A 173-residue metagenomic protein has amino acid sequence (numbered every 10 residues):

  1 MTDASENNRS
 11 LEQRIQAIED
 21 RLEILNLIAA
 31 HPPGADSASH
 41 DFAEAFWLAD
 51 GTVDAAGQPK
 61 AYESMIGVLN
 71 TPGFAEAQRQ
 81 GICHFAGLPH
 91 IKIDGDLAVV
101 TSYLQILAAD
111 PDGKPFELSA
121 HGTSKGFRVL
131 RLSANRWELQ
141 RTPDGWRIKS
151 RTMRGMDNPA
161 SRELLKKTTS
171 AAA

Functional and structural regions predicted by a protein language model:
M1-P33, S37, A45-F46: Short, low-complexity N-terminal intrinsically disordered segments enriched in polar/charged residues
T2, V99-T101, T123-E163: Short beta-strand edge/turn micro-motifs at domain boundaries
I18-L22, R79, G126: Short helix-capping and inter-helix turn/linker motifs at the boundaries of alpha-helical repeat units
I28, H84-L88, A134-N135: Short structured motifs
S37-D110: A solvent-exposed, acidic/Ser-Thr-rich amphipathic alpha-helical stretch
D112-S124: Short, surface-exposed loop/helix-turn segments at secondary-structure junctions that function as lids/hinges flanking
P159-A173: Acidic/histidine-enriched, glycine/proline-rich intrinsically disordered or flexible terminal extensions
